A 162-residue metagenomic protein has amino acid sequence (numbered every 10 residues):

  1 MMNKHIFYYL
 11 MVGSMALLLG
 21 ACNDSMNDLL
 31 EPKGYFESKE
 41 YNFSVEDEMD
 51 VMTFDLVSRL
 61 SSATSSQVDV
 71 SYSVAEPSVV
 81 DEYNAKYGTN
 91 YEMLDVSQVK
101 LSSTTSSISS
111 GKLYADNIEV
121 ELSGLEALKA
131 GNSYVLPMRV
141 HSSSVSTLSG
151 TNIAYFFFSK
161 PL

Functional and structural regions predicted by a protein language model:
M2-H5, A16-M49, T151-L162: Bacterial Sec-dependent N-terminal signal peptides
S44-V80: Post-signal-peptide N-terminal segment of Sec-exported extracytoplasmic proteins
V68-S78, A85-T89, L136-V140: Short, well-ordered beta-strand segments
D81-S106: Short beta-strand and strand-turn-strand segments in soluble, beta-rich domains
S106-A115: Short proline/glycine- and polar residue-rich coil/turn motifs
D116-E126: Short edge beta-strand/strand-turn motifs with a hydrophobic/aromatic core and a Ser/Thr and/or Pro "cap." The feature
E126-V135: Short glycine/proline/serine/threonine-rich loop/turn segments at secondary-structure transition edges
M138-L148: Enriched for extracellular/lumenal, surface-exposed ectodomains of secreted and cell-surface proteins
